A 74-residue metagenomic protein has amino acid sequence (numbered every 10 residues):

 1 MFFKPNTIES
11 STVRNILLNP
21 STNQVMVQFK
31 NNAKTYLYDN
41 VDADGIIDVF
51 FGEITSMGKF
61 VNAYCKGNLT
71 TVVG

Functional and structural regions predicted by a protein language model:
M1-G74: Acidic/histidine-enriched, beta-strand-rich ligand/metal-binding domains
